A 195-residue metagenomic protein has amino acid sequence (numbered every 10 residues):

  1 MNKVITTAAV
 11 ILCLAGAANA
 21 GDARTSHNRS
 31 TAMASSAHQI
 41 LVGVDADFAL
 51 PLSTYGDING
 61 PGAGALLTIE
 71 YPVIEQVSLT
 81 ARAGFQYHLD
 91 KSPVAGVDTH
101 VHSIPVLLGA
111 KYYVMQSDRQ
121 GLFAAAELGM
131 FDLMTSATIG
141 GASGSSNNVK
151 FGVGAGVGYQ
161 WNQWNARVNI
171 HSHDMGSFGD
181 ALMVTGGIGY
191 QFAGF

Functional and structural regions predicted by a protein language model:
M1-N19: Gram-negative bacterial Sec-dependent N-terminal signal peptides
N19-Y71, A110, L128, D132 (+2 more regions): Short glycine/proline- and aromatic-enriched beta-strand/turn motifs that initiate or cap beta-hairpins
H27, F48-I58, G84-S103, D132-V149 (+2 more regions): Flexible, solvent-exposed loop segments that connect beta-strands
A37, P72-Q76, M115-R119, W161-W164 (+1 more regions): Outer-membrane beta-barrel channels and translocator barrels
H38-I40, N59-A63, H100-V106, Q120 (+3 more regions): Residues that define the transmembrane beta-barrel architecture of outer-membrane proteins
L41-D45, S78-R82, G121-A125, N165-R167 (+1 more regions): Residue-level detector of the transmembrane beta-barrel scaffold of outer-membrane proteins
R82-V94, V153-F195: Predominantly the C-terminal beta-signal and adjacent terminal strand-loop region of outer-membrane beta-barrel
K111-S145: Surface-exposed, polar helix/loop patches in the mature regions of secreted/periplasmic/lumenal proteins that form
